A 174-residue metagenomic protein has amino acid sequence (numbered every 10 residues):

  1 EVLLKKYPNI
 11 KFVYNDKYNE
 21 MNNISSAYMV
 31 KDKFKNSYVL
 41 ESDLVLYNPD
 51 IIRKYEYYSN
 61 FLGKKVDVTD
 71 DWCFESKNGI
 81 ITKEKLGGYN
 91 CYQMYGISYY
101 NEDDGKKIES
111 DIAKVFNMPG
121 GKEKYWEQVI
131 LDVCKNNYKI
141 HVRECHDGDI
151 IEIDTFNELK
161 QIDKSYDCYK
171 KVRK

Functional and structural regions predicted by a protein language model:
E1: A conserved acidic beta->alpha catalytic loop
L4-D71: Conserved beta-loop-beta/alpha segment of the NTase-like Rossmann-fold superfamily that binds/positions NTPs
L4-K6, E75-S76, D132-C134: Short, conserved catalytic or adaptor-binding loops enriched in Gly and charged residues
N9-K11, I80, K139-H141: Conserved beta-strand segments of alpha/beta enzyme cores
Y18-M21, G79-I80, V133-K135: Short, motif-level signal for alpha-helix interfacial/capping segments enriched in acidic residues and aromatics/proline
Y47-G120: Conserved core of the sugar-phosphate nucleotidyltransferase
M94-K174: Conserved alpha/beta core of the MobA/IspD/sugar-nucleotide pyrophosphorylase nucleotidyltransferase superfamily
